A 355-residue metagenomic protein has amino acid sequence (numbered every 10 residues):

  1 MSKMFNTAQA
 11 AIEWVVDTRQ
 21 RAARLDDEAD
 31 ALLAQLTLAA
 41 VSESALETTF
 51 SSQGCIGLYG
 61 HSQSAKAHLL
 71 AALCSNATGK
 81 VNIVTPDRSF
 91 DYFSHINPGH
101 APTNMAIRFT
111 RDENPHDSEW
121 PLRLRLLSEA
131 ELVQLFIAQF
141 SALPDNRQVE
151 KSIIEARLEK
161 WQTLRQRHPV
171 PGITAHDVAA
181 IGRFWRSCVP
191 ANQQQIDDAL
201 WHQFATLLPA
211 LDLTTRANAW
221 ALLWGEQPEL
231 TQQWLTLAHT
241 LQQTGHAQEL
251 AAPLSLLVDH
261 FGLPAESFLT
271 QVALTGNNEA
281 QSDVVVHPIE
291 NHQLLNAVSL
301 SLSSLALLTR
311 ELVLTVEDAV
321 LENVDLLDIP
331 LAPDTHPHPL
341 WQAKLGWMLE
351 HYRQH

Functional and structural regions predicted by a protein language model:
M1-S62, N76-E317, L321: N-terminal low-complexity/disordered regulatory or targeting extensions
L58, L326-I329: Short hydrophobic beta-strand that contains or immediately precedes a catalytic carboxylate
S64-L69: Conserved glycine(s) of the Walker
N76-G79, L331-P337: Signature of the SF2 helicase/ATPase Hel1-core->accessory helical subdomain module
T110-N114, A332-H336, R353-H355: Conserved Switch II/interswitch segment of TRAFAC-class P-loop GTPases
P121, L326, P337-H338: Short conserved micro-motifs at the rims of enzyme active sites and ligand-binding pockets
H338-H355: Inter-motif core of Ras-like GTPase G domains
